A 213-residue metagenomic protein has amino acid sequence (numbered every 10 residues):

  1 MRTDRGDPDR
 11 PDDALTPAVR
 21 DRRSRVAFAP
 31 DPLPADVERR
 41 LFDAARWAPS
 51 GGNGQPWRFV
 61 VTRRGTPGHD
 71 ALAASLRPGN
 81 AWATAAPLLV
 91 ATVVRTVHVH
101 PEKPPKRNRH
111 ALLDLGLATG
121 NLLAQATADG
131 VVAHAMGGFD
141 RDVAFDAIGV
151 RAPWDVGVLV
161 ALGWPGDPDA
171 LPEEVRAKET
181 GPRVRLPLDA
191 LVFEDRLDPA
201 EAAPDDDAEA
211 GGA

Functional and structural regions predicted by a protein language model:
M1-A213: Acidic, surface-exposed loops and disordered segments
